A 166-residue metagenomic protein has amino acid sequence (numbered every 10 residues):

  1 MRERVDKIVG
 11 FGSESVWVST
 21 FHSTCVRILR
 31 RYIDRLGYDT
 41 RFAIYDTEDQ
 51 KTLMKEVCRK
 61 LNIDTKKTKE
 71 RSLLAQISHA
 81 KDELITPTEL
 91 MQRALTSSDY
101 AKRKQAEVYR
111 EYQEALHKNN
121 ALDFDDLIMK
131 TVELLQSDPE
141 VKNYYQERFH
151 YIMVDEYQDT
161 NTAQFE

Functional and structural regions predicted by a protein language model:
M1-T40, I44, N119, Q136 (+3 more regions): P-loop NTPase Walker
I8-F11, D49, V57, I63: PAPS-dependent sulfotransferase catalytic domain
W17, D46, S98-E166: Conserved helicase NTPase motor core
T24, L73-Q76, A80, K130-T131 (+1 more regions): Short acidic/histidine-centered micro-motifs embedded in hydrophobic/aromatic stretches that mark compact functional
L53-R59, K130-L134: Helix-loop "lid/cap" segments that line or gate small-molecule binding pockets
K55-A121, D125, P139: Basic/charged alpha-beta structural segments of nucleotide/phosphate-handling enzymes
